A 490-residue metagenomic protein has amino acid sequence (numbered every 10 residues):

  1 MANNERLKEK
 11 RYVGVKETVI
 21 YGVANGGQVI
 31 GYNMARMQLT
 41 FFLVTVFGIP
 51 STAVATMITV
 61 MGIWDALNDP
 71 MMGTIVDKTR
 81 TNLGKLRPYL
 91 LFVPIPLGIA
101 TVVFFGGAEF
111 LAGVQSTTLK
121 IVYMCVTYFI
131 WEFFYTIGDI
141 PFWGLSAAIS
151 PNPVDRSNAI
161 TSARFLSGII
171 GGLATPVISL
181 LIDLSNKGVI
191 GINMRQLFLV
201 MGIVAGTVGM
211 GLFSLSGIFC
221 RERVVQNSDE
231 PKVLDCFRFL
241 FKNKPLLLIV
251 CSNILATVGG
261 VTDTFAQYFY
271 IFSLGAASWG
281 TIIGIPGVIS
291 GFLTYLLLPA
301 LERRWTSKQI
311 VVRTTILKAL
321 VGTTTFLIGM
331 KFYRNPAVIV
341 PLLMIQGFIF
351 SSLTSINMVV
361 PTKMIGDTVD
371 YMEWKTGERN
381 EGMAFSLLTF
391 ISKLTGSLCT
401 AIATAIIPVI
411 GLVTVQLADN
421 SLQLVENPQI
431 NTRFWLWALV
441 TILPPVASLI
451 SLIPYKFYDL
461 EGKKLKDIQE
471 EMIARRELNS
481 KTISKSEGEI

Functional and structural regions predicted by a protein language model:
A2-I490: Membrane-embedded alpha-helical bundles of multi-pass transporters/translocases, especially carrier/permease families
